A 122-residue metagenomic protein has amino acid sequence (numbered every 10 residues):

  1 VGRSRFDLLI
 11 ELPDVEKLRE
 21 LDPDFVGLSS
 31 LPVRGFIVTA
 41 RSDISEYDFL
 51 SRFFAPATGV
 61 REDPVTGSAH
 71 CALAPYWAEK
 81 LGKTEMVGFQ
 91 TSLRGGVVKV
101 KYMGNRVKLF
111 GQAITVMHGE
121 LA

Functional and structural regions predicted by a protein language model:
V1-A122: Active-site proximal loop and beta-alpha junction motif in alpha/beta enzyme cores
